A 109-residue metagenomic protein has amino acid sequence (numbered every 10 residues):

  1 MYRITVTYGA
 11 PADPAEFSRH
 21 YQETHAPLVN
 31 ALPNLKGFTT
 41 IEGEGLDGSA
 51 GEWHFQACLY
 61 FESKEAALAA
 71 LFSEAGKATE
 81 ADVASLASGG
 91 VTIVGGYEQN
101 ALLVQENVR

Functional and structural regions predicted by a protein language model:
M1-R109: Macromolecular interaction modules
